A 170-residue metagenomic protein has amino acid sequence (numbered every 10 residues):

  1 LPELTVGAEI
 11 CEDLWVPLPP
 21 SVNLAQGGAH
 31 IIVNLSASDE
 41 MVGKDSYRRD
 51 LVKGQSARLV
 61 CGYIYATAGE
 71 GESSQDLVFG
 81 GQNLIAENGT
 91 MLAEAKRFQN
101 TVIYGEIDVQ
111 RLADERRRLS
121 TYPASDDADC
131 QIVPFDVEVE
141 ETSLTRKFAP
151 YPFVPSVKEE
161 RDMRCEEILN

Functional and structural regions predicted by a protein language model:
L1-A8: Beta-strand-turn-beta hairpins that frame and shape the catalytic cleft of phosphate-ester-processing enzymes
V6, Y65, G71, F153-V154: Generic, low-specificity signal for short hydrophobic/alpha-helical stretches with a mild N-terminal bias, encompassing
L14-I103: CN hydrolase (nitrilase-like) catalytic-core segments centered on the catalytic cysteine and neighboring Lys/Glu
S74-L77, G81-L169: Active-site-adjacent "lid"/gating segments
